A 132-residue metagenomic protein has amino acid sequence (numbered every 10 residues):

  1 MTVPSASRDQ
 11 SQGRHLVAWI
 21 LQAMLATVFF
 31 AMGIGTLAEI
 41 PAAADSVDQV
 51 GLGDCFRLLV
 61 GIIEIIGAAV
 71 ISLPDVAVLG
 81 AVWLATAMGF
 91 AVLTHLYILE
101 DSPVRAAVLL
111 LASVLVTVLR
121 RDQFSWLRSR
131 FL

Functional and structural regions predicted by a protein language model:
M1-A31, L73-L132: Extended, low-polarity transmembrane helix blocks
V17, M24, A42, L52 (+2 more regions): Hydrophobic alpha-helical context, especially transmembrane and signal-peptide helices
I20, T27, D45, C55 (+2 more regions): N-terminal hydrophobic or amphipathic segments with adjacent small-residue motifs that include Sec signal peptides
T27-F56: Solvent-exposed, well-ordered loop and adjacent helix/strand elements within mature globular domains that form
A31, L52-S72, T86: Core segments of alpha-helical transmembrane spans in multipass integral membrane proteins
L37-D48, I63-D75: Short juxtamembrane and helix-loop transition motifs at transmembrane-helix boundaries in membrane proteins
P41, F56, V60, V108 (+1 more regions): Solvent-exposed, flexible loop/coil residues
